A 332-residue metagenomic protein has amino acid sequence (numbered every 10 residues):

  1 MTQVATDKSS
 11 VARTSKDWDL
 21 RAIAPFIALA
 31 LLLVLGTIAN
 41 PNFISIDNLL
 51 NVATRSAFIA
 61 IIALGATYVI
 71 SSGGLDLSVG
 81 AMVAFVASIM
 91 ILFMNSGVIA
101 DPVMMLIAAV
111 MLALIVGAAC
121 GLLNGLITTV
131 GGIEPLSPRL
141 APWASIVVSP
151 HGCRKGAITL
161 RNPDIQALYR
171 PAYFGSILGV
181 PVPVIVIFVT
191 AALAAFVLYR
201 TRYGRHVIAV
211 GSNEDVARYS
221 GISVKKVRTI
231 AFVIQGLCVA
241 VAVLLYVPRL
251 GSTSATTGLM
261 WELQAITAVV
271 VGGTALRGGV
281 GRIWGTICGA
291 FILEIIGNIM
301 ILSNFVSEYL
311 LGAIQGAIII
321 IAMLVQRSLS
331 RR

Functional and structural regions predicted by a protein language model:
M1-V34, Y219-K226, I296-R332: Cytosolic-side transmembrane-helix boundaries in multi-pass membrane proteins
T2-A63, V98-A109, I222: Membrane-interfacial amphipathic/re-entrant helices at transmembrane-helix boundaries
A5-K8, P135-R200, V227-I230, R249-G258 (+2 more regions): Transmembrane helix-bundle core of multi-pass membrane transporters and related energy-transducing complexes
L32-A39, I46-P102, L126-I133, G273-V280 (+1 more regions): Single transmembrane alpha-helix segments in multi-pass membrane proteins
P41-N51, H151-A157, L198-Y199, G204 (+2 more regions): Inter-helical junctions in multi-pass inner-membrane proteins, predominant in energy-converting antiporter-like
I99-P142, C288-G289, L293: Alpha-helical transmembrane segments within multi-pass membrane transporters and channels
M105-A113, A119-N124, I177-T253: Helix-loop-helix "hairpin" substructures at the membrane interface of multi-pass membrane proteins
V239, R249, T253-G316: Transmembrane alpha-helical segments in multi-pass inner-membrane proteins
